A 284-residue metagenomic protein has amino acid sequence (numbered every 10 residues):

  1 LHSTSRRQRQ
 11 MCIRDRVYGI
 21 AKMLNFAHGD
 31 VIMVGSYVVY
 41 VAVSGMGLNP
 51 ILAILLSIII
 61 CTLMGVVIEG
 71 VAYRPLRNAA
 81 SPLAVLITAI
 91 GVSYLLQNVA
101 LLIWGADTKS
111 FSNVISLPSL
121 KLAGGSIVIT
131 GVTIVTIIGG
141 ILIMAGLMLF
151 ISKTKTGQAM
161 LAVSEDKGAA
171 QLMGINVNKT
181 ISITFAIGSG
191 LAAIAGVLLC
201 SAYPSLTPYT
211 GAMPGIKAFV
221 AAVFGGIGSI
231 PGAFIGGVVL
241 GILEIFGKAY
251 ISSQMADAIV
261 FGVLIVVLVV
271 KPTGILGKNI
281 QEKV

Functional and structural regions predicted by a protein language model:
L1-R9, I13: Single conserved hydrophobic/aromatic residue that forms the stacking wall/gate of nucleotide- or nucleobase-binding
R16-S36, P50, A79-A84, T156-A159 (+6 more regions): Short, non-helical or kinked segments that cap or interrupt transmembrane helices
I20-V67, V71, G226: Membrane-embedded helix boundary and interhelical linker motif in transport proteins
S36-Y40, I58-M64, V92-A100, G139-M148 (+5 more regions): Hydrophobic core segments of alpha-helical transmembrane domains in multi-pass membrane transport and ion-translocation
G47-I59, F185-A192, L198, A202-G262: Transmembrane alpha-helical segments in multi-pass inner-membrane proteins
G47-V92, V99, I235-L240, K271: Alpha-helical transmembrane segments within multi-pass membrane transporters and channels
P75-L76, P82-K153, T180, F246 (+4 more regions): Transmembrane helix-bundle core of multi-pass membrane transporters and related energy-transducing complexes
S126-L206, I230-G236: Helix-loop-helix "hairpin" substructures at the membrane interface of multi-pass membrane proteins
